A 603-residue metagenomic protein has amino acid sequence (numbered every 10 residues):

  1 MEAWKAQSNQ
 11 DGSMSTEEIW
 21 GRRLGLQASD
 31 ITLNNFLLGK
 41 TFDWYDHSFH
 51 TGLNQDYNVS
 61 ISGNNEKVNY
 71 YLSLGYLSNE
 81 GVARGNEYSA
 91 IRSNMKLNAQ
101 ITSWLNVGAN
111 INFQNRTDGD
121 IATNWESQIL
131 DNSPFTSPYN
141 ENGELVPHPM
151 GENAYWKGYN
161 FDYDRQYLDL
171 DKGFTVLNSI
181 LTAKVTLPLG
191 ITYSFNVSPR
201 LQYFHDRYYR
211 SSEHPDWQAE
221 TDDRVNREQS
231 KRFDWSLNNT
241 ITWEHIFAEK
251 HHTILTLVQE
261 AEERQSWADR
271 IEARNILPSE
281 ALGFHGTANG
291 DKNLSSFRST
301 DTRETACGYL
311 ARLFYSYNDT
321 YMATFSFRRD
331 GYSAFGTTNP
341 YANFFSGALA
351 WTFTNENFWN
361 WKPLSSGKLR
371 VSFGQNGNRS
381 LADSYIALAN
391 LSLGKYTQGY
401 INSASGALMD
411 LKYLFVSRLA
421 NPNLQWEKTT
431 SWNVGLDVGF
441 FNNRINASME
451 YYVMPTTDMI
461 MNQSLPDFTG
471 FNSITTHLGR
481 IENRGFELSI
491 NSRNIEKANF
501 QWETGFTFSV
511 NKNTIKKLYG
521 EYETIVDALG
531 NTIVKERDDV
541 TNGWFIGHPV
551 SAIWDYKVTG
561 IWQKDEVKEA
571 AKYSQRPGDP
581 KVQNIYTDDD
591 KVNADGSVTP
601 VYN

Functional and structural regions predicted by a protein language model:
M1-K184, H251-T253, S380-N402, Y522-V526 (+2 more regions): Membrane-proximal, glycine/serine-rich, low-complexity loop/turn segments characteristic of large bacterial
M1-N35, R270-E272, Y385, K395 (+2 more regions): Conserved small-residue
A6, S15, I19, L33 (+13 more regions): N-terminal hydrophobic or amphipathic segments with adjacent small-residue motifs that include Sec signal peptides
F42, D46, S295-S296, P600-N603: Short, basic, glycine/proline-bearing loop/turn elements
D43, P134, S279-F284, T352 (+2 more regions): Short, solvent-exposed coil/turn linker segments
Q55, A90, K96-L105, N110-N115 (+2 more regions): Extracellular/periplasmic, surface-exposed regions of secreted and cell-surface proteins
F135, Y139, H148-M150, L189 (+4 more regions): Generic low-complexity segments that are intrinsically disordered, proline-rich and/or Lys/Arg-biased
